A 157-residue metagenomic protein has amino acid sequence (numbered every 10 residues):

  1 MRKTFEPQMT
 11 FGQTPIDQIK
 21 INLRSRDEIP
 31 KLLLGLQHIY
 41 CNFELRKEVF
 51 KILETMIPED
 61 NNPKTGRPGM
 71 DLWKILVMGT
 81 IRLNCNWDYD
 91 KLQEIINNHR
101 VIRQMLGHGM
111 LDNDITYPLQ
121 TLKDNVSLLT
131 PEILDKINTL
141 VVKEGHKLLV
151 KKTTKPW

Functional and structural regions predicted by a protein language model:
M1-E48: Charged, often Cys/His-bearing segments associated with DNA-binding zinc-finger transcription factors
L34-V77: Basic, short loop/linker segments at the boundary and entry of helix-turn-helix/winged-helix-like folds
K64-R67, G107-N113: Catalytic micro-motifs at enzyme active sites that drive phosphoryl/nucleotidyl and oxygen chemistry
L76-N86: Alpha-helical support elements that line or immediately flank enzyme active sites and cofactor-binding pockets
L83, N97, S127: Residue-level detection of the helix-turn-helix DNA-binding "recognition helix"
Y89: Helix-turn-helix DNA-binding elements, focusing on the entry/boundary residues of the two helices that contact DNA
L92-M105: DNA-recognition alpha helix
G109-W157: Active-site- or DNA-interface-adjacent structural scaffold in DNA-acting proteins
